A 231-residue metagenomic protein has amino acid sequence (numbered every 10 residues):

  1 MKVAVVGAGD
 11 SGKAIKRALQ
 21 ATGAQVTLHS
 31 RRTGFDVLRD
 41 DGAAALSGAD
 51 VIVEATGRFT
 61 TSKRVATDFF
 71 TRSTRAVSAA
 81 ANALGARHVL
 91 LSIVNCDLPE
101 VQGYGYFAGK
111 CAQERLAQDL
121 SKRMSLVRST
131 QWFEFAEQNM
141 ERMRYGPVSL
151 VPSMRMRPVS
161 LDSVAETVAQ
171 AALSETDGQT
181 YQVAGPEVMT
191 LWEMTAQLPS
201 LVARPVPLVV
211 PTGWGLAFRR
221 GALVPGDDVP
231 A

Functional and structural regions predicted by a protein language model:
M1-A4: Extreme N-terminal starter segment of soluble prokaryotic enzymes
V6, D10-Q25, L98-P207, P211-W214: Oxidoreductase cofactor-interface core, primarily capturing Rossmann-like NAD(P)-dependent enzymes
Q20, A24-L84, I93-P99: NAD(P)H-binding glycine-rich loop region in Rossmannoid oxidoreductase-like domains and their noncatalytic homologs
A43, A49, S78, L161-A169 (+1 more regions): Short, amphipathic alpha-helical "lid/cap" segments that border enzyme active or binding sites
T56, V89-S92, R128-T130: Active-site beta-alpha turn of Rossmann-fold NAD(P)-dependent dehydrogenases/reductases
A83-R87, K122: A short helix->loop->beta-strand "cap" motif at the edges of active sites that frequently abuts
W214-G215, R219-R220: Short, structured protein-protein interaction patches enriched in aromatics and acidic/basic residues, typified by
R219, G226-A231: Amphipathic terminal alpha-helices
